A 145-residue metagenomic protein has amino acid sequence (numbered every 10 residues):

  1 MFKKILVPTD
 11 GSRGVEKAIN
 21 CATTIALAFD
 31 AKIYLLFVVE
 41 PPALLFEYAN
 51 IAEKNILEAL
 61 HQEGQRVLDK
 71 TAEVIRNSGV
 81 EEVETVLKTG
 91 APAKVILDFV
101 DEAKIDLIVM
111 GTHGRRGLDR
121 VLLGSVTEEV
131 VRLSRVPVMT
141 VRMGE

Functional and structural regions predicted by a protein language model:
K3-I51, S78: Small/aliphatic-rich secondary-structure junction motif
A18, L45-Y48, V95-D98, R120-L122: Short, well-ordered secondary-structure micro-motifs
T24, D98-E145: Gly/Ser-rich helix-loop-strand patches that form or flank binding pockets for ribonucleotide-derived cofactors
L36, E84-K88, M139: General small-molecule cofactor/ligand-binding pocket signal
E53-R66: A short acidic, glycine-rich active-site loop that binds or catalyzes chemistry on phosphate/adenosine moieties
E73-I108: Structural beta-alpha unit
